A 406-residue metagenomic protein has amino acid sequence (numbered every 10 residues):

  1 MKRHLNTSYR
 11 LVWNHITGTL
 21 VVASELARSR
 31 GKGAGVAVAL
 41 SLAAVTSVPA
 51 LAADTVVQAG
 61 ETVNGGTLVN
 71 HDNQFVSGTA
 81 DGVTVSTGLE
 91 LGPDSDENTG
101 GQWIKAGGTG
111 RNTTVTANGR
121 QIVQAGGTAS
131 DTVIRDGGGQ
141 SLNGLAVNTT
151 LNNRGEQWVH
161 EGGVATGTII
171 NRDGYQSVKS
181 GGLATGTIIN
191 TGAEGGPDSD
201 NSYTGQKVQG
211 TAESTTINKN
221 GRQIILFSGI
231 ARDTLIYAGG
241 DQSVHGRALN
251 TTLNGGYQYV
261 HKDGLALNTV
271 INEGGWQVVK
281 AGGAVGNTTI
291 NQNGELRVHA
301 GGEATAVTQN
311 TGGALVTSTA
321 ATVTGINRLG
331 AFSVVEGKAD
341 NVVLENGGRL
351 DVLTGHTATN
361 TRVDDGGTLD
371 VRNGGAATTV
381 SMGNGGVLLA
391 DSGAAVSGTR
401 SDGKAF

Functional and structural regions predicted by a protein language model:
H4-L5, V12-A52: Gram-negative bacterial Sec-dependent N-terminal signal peptides
V12-W13, T114, T289: Hydrophobic beta-strand positions
N14-H15, H261, N291: Short, acidic, Ser/Thr-enriched surface-loop or helix-capping motifs
A53, A59-E61, G65-G66, H71-D72 (+36 more regions): The right-handed parallel beta-helix/beta-solenoid scaffold, focusing on the short coil/turn and N-cap positions
P93-S95: Surface-exposed intrinsically disordered loops and tails
